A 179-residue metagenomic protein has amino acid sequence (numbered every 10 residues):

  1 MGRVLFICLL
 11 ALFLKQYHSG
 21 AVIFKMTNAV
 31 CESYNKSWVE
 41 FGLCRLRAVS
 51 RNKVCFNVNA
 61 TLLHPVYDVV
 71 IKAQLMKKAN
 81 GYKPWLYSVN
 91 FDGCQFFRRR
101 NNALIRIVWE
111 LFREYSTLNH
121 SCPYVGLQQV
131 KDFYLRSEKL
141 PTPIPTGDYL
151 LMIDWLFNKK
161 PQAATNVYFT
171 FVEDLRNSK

Functional and structural regions predicted by a protein language model:
G2-N102, V108-S121, V125-V130, K139-K179: N-terminal onset of structured domains
F133: Thiolate-centered catalytic microenvironments shared by cysteine-dependent enzyme domains
